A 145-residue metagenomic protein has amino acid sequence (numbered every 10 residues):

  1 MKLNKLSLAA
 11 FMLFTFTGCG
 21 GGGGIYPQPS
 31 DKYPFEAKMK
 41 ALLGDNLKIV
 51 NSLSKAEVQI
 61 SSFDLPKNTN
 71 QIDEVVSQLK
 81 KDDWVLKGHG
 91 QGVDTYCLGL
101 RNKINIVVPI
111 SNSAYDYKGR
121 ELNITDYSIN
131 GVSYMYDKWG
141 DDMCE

Functional and structural regions predicted by a protein language model:
M1-S7: Bacterial N-terminal signal peptides that target proteins for export
L8-L13: Hydrophobic helical h-region of N-terminal Sec-dependent signal peptides in bacterial secretory/periplasmic proteins
T15-G18: C-terminal motif of bacterial Sec signal peptides marking the signal peptidase cleavage site
G20-E57, D64-E145: An acidic-aromatic pocket/loop used at catalytic or ligand-binding sites
